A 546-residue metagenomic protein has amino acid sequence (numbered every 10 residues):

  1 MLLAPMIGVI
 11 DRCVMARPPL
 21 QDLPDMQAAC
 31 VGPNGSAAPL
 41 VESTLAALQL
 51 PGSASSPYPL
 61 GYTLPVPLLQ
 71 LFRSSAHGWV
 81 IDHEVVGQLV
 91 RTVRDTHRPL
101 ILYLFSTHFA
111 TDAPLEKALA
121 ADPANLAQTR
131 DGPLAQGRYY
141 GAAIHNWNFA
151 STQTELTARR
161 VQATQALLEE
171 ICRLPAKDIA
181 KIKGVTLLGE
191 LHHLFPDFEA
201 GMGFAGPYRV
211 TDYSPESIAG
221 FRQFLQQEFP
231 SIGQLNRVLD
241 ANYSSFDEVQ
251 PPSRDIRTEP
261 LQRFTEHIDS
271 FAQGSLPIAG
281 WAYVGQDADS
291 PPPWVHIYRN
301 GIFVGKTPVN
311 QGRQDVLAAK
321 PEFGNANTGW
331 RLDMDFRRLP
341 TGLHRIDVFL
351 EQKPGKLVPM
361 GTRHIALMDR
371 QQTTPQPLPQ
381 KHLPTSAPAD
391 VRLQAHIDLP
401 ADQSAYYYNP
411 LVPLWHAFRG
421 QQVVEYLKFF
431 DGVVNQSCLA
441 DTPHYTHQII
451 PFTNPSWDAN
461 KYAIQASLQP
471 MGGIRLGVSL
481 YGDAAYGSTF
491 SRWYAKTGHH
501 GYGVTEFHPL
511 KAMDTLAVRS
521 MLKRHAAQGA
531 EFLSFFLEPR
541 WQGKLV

Functional and structural regions predicted by a protein language model:
M1-P65: Boundary/entry segment of secreted carbohydrate-active catalytic domains
G8, P99-T111, K183, G189-E190 (+2 more regions): Substrate-binding cleft of secreted/luminal carbohydrate-active enzymes
Q21-P39, P65-I81, G141-A163, Y408-V424 (+3 more regions): The substrate-binding groove and active-site-proximal loops of carbohydrate-active enzymes, especially glycoside
A37-G141, N148-Q162, L167-L174, L427-S437: Aromatic-lined substrate-binding rim segments of carbohydrate-active enzymes
P123-A279, Y283-D287, W294-H296, N300-K306 (+4 more regions): Polysaccharide-binding and catalytic clefts of secreted carbohydrate-active enzymes
R313-M334: Aromatic sugar-binding surface patches on proteins that engage polysaccharides or sugar-phosphate polymers
T328-T341, Q352: Signal that preferentially marks extracellular ectodomain short beta-strand elements of beta-sandwich modules
